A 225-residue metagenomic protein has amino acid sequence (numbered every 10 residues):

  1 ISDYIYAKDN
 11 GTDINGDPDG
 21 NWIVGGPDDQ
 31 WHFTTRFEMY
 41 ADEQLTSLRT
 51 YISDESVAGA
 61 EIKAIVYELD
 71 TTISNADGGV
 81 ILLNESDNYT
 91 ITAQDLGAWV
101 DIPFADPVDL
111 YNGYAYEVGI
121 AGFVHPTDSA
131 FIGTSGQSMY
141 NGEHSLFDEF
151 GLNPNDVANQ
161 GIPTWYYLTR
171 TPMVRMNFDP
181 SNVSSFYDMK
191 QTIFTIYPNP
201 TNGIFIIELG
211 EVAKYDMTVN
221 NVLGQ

Functional and structural regions predicted by a protein language model:
I1-G25, R36: Short beta-strand elements
S2, F178-K190: Low-complexity, Pro/Thr/Ser/Gly/Ala-rich linker/spacer regions in secreted, extracellular modular proteins
G26-M39, W99: Short beta-strands within extracellular/lumenal beta-sheet-rich domains
M39-R49, G59: Extended extracellular/luminal ectodomain segments enriched in beta-structured repeat modules
A60-G142: Aromatic- and Gly/Pro-enriched, solvent-exposed loop/edge beta-strand patches characteristic of beta-rich domains
I120-S181: Short, surface-exposed beta-strand/loop patches at domain edges that form aromatic-rich interfacial subsites
Y187-Q225: C-terminal outer-membrane/trafficking sorting elements
